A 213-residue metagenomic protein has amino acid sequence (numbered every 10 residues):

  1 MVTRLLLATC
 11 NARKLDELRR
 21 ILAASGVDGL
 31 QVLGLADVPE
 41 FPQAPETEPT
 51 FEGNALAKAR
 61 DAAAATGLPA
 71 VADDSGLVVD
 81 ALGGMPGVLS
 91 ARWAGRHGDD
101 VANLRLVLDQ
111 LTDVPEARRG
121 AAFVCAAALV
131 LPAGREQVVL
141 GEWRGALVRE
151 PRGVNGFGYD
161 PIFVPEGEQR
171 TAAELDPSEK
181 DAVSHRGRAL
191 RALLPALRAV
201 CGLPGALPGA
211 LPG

Functional and structural regions predicted by a protein language model:
V2-L6, A12-G213: Anionic-ligand binding patches
